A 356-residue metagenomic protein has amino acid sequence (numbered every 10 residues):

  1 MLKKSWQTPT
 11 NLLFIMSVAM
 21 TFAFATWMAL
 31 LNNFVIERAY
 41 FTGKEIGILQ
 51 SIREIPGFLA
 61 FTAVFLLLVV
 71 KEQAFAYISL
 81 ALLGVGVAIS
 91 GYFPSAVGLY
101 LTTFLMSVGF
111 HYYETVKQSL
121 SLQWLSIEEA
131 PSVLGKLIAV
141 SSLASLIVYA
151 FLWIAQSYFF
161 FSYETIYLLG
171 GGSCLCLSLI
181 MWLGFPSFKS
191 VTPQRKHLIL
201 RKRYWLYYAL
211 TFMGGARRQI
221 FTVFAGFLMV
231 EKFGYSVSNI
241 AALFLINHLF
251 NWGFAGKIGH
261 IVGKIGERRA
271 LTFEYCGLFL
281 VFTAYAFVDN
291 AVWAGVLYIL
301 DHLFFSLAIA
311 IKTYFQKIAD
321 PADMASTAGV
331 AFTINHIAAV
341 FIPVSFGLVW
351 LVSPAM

Functional and structural regions predicted by a protein language model:
A29-E45, V223-I240: Short amphipathic helix-loop junctions that connect adjacent transmembrane helices in Major Facilitator Superfamily/SLC
G43-K44, I127-L137, V237-S238, P321-A331: Loop-to-transmembrane helix entry/capping segments in MFS-fold secondary transporters and related SLC/MFSD carriers
A60-E72, Q156, F254-E267, W350-L351: Helix-to-loop junctions at the C-terminal end of transmembrane segments in multipass secondary transporters
F75-A88, R269-A284: Structural signature of the two symmetry-related core transmembrane helices
Y112-L125, S306-A319: Intracellular juxtamembrane helix-capping segments at the cytosolic ends of symmetry-related transmembrane helices
L134-A150, I334-I342: Glycine-rich segments within core transmembrane alpha-helices of 12-TM secondary carriers
L152, G171-S190: C-terminal membrane-cytosol helix-exit motif in multi-pass small-molecule transporters
I154-G172, L348-M356: A membrane-interface helix-boundary motif in multi-pass transporters
